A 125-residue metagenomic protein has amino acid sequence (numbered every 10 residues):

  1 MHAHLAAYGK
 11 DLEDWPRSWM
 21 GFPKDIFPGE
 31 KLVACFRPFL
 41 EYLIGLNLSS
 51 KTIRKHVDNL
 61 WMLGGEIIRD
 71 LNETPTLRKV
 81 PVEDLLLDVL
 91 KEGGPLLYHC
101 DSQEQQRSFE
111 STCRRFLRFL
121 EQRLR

Functional and structural regions predicted by a protein language model:
M1-R125: Charge-rich, intrinsically disordered N-terminal extensions that act as flexible nucleic-acid engagement or regulatory
